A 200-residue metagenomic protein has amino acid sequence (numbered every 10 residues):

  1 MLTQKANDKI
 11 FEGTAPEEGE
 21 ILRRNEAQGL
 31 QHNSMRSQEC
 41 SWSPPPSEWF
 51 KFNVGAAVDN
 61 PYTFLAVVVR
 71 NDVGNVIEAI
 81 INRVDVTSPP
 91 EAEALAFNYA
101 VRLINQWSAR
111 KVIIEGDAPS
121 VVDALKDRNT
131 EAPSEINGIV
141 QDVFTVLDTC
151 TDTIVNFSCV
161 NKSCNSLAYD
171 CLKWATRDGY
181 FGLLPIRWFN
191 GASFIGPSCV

Functional and structural regions predicted by a protein language model:
M1-V200: Primary recognition of RNase H-like, Mg2+-dependent phosphodiesterase/nuclease domains
